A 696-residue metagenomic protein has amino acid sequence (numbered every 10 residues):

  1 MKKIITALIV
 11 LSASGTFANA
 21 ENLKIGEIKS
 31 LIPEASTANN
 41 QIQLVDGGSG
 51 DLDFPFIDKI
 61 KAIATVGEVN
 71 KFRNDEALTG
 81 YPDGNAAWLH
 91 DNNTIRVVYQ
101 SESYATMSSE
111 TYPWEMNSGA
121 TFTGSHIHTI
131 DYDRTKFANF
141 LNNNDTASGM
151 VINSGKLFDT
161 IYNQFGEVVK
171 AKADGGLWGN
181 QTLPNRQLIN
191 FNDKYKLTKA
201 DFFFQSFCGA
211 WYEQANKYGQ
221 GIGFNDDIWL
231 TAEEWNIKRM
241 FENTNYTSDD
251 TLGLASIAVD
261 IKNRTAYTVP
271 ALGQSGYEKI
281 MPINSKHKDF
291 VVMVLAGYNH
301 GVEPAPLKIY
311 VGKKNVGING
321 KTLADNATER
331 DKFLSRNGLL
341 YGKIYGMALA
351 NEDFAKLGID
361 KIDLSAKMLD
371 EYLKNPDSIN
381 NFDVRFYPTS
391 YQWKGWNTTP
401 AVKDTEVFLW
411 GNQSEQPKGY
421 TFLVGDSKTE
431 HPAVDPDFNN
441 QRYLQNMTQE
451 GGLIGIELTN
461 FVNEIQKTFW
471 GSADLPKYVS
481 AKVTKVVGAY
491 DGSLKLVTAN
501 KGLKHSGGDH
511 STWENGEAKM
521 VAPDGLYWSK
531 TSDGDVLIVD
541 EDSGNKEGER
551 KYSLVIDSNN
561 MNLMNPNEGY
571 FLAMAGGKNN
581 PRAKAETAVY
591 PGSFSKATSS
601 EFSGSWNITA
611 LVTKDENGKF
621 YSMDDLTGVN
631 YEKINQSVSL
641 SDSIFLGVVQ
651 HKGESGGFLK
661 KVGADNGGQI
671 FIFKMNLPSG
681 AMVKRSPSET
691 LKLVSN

Functional and structural regions predicted by a protein language model:
M1-E21: Gram-negative bacterial Sec-dependent N-terminal signal peptides
E21-S695: Conserved small-residue
